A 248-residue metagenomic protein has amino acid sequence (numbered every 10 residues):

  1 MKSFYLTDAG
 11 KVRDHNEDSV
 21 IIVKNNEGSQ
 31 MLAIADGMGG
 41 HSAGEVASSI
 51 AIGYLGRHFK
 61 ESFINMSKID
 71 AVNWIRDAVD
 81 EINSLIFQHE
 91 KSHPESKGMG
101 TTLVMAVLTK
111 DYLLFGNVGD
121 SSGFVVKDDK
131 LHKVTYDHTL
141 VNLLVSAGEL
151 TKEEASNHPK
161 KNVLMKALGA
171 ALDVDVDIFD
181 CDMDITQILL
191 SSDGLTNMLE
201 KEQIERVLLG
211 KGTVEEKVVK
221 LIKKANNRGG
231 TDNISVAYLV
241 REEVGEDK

Functional and structural regions predicted by a protein language model:
M1-K248: PP2C/PPM-type serine/threonine phosphatase catalytic domain
